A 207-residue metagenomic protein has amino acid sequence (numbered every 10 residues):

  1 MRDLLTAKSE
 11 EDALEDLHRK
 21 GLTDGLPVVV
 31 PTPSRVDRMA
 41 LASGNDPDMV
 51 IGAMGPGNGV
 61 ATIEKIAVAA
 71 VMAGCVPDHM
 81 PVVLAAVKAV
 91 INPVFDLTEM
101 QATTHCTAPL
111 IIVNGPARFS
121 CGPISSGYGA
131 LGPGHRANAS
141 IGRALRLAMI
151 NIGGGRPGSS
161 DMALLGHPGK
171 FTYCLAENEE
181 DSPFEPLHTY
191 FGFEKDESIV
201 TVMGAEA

Functional and structural regions predicted by a protein language model:
M1-A207: Non-transmembrane, aqueous-exposed alpha-helical and coiled segments at domain scale
